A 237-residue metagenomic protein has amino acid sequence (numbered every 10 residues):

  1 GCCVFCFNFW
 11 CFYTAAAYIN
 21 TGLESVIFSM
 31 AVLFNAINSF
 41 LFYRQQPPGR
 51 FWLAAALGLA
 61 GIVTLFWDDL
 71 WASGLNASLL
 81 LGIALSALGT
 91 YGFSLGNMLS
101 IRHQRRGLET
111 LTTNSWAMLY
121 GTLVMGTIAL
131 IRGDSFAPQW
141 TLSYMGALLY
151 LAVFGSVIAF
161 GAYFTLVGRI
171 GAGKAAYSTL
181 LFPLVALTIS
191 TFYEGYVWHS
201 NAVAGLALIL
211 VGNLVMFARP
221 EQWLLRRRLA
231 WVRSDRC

Functional and structural regions predicted by a protein language model:
G1-F28, T64, A152-I170: Specific transmembrane alpha-helical segments of multi-pass solute transporters/efflux pumps, especially DMT/EamA
C2-C6, W10, L33-I37, Y91-S94 (+3 more regions): Hydrophobic/small/kink-forming positions within alpha-helical transmembrane segments of polytopic membrane proteins
N8, F12, S39, I62-F66 (+7 more regions): Structural signal for membrane-spanning alpha-helices in multi-pass inner-membrane proteins, emphasizing helix cores
F12-A55, G89, A172-T191: Specific alpha-helical transmembrane segments that line the substrate/conduction pathway and gating interfaces
A15, I27, L41-Y43, P47 (+5 more regions): Hydrophobic/aromatic residues within transmembrane alpha-helices of multi-pass small-molecule transporters
A17, F66-L79, L130-A147, T191-S200: Membrane-interface helix termini and inter-helical loops of multi-pass transporters
M30-Y91, L206-C237: Juxtamembrane helix-loop boundary signature in multi-pass membrane transporters
R50-V63, L80-L88, G92, G96-F154 (+2 more regions): Hydrophobic alpha-helical transmembrane segments of multi-pass integral membrane proteins, especially transporters
